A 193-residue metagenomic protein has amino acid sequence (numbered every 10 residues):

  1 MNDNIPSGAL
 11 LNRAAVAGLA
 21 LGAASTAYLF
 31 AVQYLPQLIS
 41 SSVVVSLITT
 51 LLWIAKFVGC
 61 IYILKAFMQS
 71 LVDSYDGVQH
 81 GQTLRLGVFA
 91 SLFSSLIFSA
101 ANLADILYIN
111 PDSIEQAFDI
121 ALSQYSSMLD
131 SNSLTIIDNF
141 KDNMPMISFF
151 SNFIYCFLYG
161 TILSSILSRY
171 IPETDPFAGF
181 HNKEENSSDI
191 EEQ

Functional and structural regions predicted by a protein language model:
M1-G8, D175-Q193: Low-complexity, intrinsically disordered extramembrane tails and loops of integral membrane proteins
M1-S70, Q193: Transmembrane alpha-helical insertion/packing segments
N12-A20, R85-S94: Alpha-helical transmembrane segments of multi-pass membrane proteins
L51-A55, D105, F149-F157: Hydrophobic alpha-helical transmembrane segments of multi-pass membrane proteins
I63, M144-P176: Transmembrane alpha-helical segments in integral membrane proteins
M68-L92: Alpha-helical transmembrane segments with an aromatic anchor "belt"
A100-S127: Functional transmembrane-helix hotspots
L122-M144: Short membrane-interface loop/juxtamembrane segments of multi-pass integral membrane proteins
